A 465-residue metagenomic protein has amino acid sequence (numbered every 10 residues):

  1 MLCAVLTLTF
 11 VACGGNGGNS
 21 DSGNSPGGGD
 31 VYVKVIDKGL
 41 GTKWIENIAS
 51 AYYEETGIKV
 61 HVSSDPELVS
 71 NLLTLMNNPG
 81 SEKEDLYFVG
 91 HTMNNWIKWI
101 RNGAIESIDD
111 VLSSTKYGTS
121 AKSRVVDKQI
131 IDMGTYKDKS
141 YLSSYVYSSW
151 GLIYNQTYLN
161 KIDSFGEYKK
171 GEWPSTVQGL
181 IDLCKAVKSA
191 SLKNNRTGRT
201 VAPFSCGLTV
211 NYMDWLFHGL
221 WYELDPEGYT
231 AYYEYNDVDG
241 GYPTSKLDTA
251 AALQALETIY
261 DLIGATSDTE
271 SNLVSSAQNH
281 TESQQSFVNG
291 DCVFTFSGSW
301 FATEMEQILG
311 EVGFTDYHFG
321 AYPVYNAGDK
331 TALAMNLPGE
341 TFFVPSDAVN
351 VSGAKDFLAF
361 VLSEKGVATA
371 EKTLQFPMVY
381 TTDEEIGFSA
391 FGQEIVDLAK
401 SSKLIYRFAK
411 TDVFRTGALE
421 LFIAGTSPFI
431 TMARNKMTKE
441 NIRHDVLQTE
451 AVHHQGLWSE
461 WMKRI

Functional and structural regions predicted by a protein language model:
L6-A104, S114-A121, T369, E440 (+2 more regions): Conserved N-terminal structural module of periplasmic/extracytoplasmic solute-binding proteins
E55-S64, S81-K83, F165-G171, T244 (+3 more regions): A local structural motif
S64-L73, S175-G179, L273-V288: Short helix-initiation/N-cap motifs at beta->coil->alpha
N77-P79, D138, L309-M378: Extracytoplasmic/periplasmic substrate-recognition and gating elements
T92-G151, N160, H318-Y322: Hinge/lid segment of periplasmic solute-binding proteins
D132-Y145, W150, Q178-G241: Extracytoplasmic/periplasmic solute-binding protein
D182-C184, T230-A277, Y322: Glycine-centered hinge/linker elements that transmit conformational signals in sensory and ligand-binding systems
N336, L374-D383, Q393-W461: C-terminal capping/gating helix-and-loop segments adjacent to ligand/active sites or protein-protein/ligand interfaces
